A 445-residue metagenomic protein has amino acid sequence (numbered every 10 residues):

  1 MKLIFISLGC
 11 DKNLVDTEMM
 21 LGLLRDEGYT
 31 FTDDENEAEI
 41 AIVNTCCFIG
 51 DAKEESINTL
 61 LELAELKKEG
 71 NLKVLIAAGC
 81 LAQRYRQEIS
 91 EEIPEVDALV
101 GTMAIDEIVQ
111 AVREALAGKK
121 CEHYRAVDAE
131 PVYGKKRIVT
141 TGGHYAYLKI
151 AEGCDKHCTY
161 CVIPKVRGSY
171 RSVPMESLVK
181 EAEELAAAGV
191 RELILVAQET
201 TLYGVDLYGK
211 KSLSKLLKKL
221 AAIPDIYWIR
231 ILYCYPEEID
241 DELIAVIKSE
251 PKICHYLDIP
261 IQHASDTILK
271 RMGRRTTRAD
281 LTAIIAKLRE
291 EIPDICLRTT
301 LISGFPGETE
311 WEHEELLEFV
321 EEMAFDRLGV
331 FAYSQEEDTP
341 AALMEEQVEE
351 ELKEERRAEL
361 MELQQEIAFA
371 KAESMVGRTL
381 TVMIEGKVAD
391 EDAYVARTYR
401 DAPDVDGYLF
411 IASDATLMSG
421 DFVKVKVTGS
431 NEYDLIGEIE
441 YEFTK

Functional and structural regions predicted by a protein language model:
M1-Y203, E242, L257, R278-A286 (+6 more regions): Proteins enriched for Cys/Gly/acidic motifs involved in redox and nucleic-acid/cofactor modification
N36-E37, D155, A264, A389-D390 (+1 more regions): Short strand-connecting beta-turns/loops that link adjacent beta-strands
C47-F48, R167-G168, L207-K210, K270-T276 (+1 more regions): Short glycine-enriched, charge-decorated loop/helix-capping segments at active-site entrances that position
L75-A77, R84, I89, A187-H313 (+1 more regions): Conserved SAM/AdoMet-binding glycine-rich loop
I93-P94, A115-G118, K211-L213, I247-S249 (+2 more regions): Short, hinge-like loop/turn segments at secondary-structure boundaries
D97, R191, Y227, D326 (+3 more regions): Short acidic/polar active-site loop segments enriched in Thr and Asp
L178, L195, I231, I259 (+6 more regions): Conserved, mostly hydrophobic/aromatic
L343-K445: Terminal RNA-binding accessory module
